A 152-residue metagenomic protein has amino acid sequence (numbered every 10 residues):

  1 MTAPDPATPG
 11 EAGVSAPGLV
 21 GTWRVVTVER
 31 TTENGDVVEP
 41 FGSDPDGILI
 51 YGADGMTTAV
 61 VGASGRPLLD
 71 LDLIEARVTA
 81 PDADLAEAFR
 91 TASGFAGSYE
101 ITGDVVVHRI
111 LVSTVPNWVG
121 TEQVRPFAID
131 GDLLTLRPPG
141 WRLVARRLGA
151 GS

Functional and structural regions predicted by a protein language model:
M1-S152: Lipid interaction determinants
